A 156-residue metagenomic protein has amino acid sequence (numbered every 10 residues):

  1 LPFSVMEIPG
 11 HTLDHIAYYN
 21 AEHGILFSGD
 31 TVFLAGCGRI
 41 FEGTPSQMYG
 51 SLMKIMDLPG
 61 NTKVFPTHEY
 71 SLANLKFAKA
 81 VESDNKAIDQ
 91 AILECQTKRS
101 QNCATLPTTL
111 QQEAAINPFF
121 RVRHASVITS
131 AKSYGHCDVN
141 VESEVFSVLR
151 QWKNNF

Functional and structural regions predicted by a protein language model:
L1-E82, S147-K153: Catalytic core of the metallo-beta-lactamase
M53-K63, L72-F156: Accessory terminal helices/loops
